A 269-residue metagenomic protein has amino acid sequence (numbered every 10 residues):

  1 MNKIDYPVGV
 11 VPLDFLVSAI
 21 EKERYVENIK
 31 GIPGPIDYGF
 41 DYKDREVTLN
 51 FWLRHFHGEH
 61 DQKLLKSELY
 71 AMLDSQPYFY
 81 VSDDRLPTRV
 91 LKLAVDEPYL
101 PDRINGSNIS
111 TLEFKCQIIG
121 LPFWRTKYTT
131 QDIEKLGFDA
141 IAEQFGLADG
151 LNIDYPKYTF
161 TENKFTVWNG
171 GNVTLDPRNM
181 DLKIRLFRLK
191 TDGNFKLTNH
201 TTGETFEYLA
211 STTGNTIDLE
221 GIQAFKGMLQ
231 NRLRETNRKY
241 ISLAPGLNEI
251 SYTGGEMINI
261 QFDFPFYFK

Functional and structural regions predicted by a protein language model:
M1-D44, V90-P101: Solvent-exposed edge beta-strands and adjacent loop segments that serve as assembly or binding interfaces
N28-I32, H57-K66, N179-D181: Charged, amphipathic alpha-helical segments
G34-H57, N108-P122, N248: Oligomerization/assembly interface segments of phage tail-like spikes and tubes
D41-R45, L73-S75, G106-S110, T174-R178 (+2 more regions): Solvent-exposed loop and beta-edge segments used for protein-protein assembly and interaction
W52, G58-Y99: Short, acidic/charged, Gly/Pro-enriched secondary-structure junctions
Y80-W124: Short beta-strand and beta-hairpin "edge-sheet" elements
W124-D132: Short, charged, solvent-exposed linker or helix-capping segments at domain edges/interfaces that act as flexible hinges
Q131-K269: Intrinsically disordered, low-complexity segments enriched in serine, threonine, and glycine
